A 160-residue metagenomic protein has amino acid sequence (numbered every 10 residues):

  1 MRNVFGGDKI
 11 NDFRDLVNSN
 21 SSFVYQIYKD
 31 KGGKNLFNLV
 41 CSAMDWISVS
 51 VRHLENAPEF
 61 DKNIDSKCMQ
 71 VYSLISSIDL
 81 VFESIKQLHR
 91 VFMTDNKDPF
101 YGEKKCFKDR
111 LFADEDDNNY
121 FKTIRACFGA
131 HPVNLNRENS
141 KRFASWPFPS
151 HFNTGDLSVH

Functional and structural regions predicted by a protein language model:
M1-C41, K104-H160: Acidic, Ser/Thr/Gly/Pro-rich intrinsically disordered interaction regions
L16-F23, S50-H53, A57-F60, V91 (+3 more regions): Surface-exposed polar/charged interaction patches
K29-P58, C68-D98: Short, contiguous, well-structured surface segments enriched in hydrophobic/aromatic residues
E59-S66, N96-R110: Short linear interaction motifs
I64-D79, F107-N119: Short, charged/polar micro-motifs that form catalytic or ligand-binding hotspots
F92-G102, S140-F143: "Short basic amphipathic alpha-helical interaction patches in structured regions
